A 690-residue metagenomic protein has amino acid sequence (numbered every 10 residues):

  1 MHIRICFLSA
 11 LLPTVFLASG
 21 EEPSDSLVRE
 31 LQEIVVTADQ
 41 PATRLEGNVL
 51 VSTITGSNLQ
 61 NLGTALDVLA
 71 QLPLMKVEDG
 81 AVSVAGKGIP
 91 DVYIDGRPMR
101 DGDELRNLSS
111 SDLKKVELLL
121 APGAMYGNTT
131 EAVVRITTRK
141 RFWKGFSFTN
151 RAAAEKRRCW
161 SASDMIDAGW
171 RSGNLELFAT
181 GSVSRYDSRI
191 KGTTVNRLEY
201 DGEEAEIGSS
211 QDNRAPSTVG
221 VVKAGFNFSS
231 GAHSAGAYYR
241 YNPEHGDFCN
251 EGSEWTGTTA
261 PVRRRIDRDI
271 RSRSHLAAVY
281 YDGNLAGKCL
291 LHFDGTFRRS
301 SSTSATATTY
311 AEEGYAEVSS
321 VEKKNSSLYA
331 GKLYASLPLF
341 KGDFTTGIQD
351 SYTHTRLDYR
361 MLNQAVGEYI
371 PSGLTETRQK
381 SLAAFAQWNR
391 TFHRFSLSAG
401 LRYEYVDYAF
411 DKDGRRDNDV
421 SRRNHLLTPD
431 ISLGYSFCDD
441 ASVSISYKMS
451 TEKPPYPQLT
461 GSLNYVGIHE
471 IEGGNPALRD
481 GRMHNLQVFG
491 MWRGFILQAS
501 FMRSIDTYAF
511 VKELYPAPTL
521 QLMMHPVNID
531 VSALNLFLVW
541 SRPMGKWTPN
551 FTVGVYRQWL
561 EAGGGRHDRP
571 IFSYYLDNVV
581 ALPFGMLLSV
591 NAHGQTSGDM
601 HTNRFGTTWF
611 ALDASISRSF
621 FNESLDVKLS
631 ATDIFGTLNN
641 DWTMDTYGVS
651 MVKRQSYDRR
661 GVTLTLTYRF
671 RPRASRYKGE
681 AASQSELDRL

Functional and structural regions predicted by a protein language model:
G20-G56, E78-D79, K87, L119-L120 (+1 more regions): Short, acidic, small-residue-rich periplasmic hinge/interaction motif at the N-terminus of Gram-negative outer-membrane
E33, A65-V68, G102-D103, E117-L118 (+2 more regions): N-terminal periplasmic accessory domains that precede and gate Gram-negative outer-membrane beta-barrel machines
T43, L66-P98: Extracytoplasmic beta-strand/coil segments of soluble accessory domains associated with Gram-negative outer-membrane
Q71, R97-G123: Short acidic/polar hinge/loop motifs at secondary-structure boundaries that mediate gating or recognition
T137-A152, E244, C249-S253, A305-T309 (+3 more regions): Surface-exposed extracellular loop regions of Gram-negative outer-membrane beta-barrel proteins
V219-H245, D267-D413, S436, D440 (+3 more regions): Face-selective signature of the C-terminal outer-membrane beta-barrel domain
L328-K332, A383, G473-N475, R479 (+2 more regions): Outer membrane beta-barrel strand-and-loop segments of large Gram-negative receptors, especially TonB-dependent
E376-Q379, R422, T451-I505, L522-L534 (+1 more regions): Outer-membrane beta-barrel signature, preferentially recognizing the C-terminal barrel domain of Gram-negative
